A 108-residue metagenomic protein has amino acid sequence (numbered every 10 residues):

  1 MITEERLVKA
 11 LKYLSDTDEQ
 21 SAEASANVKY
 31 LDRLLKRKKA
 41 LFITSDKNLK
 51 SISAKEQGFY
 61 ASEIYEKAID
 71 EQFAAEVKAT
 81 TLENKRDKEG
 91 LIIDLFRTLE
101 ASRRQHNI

Functional and structural regions predicted by a protein language model:
M1-E19: Short, charge-rich amphipathic alpha-helices with coiled-coil/heptad character
I2-E4, S102-I108: Short acidic DE-rich linear segments
L14, D18-S21, V28, Y65: Amphipathic, non-membrane alpha-helical segments in soluble helical-bundle scaffolds
T17-E19, K47-L49, E71, K88 (+1 more regions): Short linear motifs in intrinsically disordered/low-complexity regions
A24, V28-G58: Extended alpha-helical coiled-coil "stalk/arm" regions that act as elongated linkers or oligomerization scaffolds
S25-V28, D32-R37, D70-R103: Long amphipathic alpha-helical coiled-coil segments
N48-K78: Short, glycine/alanine-rich amphipathic alpha-helical segment that often forms an alpha-turn-alpha hairpin
